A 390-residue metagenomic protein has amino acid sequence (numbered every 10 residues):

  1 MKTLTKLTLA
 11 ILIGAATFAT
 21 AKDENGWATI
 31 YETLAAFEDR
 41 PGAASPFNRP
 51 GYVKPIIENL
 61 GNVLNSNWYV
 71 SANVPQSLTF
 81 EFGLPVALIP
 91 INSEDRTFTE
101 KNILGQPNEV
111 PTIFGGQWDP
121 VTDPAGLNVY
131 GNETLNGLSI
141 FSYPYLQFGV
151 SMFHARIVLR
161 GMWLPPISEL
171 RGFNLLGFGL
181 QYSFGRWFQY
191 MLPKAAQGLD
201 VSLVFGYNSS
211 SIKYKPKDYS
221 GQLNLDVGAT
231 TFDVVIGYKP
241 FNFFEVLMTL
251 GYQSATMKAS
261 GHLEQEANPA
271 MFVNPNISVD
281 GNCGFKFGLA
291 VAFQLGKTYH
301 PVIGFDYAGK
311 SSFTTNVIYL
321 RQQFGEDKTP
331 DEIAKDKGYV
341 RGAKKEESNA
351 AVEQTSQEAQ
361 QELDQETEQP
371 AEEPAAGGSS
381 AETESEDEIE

Functional and structural regions predicted by a protein language model:
K22-G179, F184-W187: Transmembrane beta-barrel domains of Gram-negative outer membranes and organellar outer membranes
V70-L78, S93, E169-L170, G185-V201 (+4 more regions): Short loop/turn motifs that connect adjacent beta-strands in outer-membrane beta-barrel proteins
Q76-L78, S139-P144, R171-F178, Q197 (+3 more regions): Residues that define the transmembrane beta-barrel architecture of outer-membrane proteins
L78-L84, I157-L159, F178, K194-F205 (+4 more regions): Transmembrane beta-strands of outer-membrane beta-barrel proteins
V86-P90, M152-H154, G161-I167, F184 (+4 more regions): Transmembrane beta-strands of outer-membrane beta-barrel pores
D95-T99, G161-L164, E169-L176, I212-G221 (+3 more regions): Outer-membrane beta-barrel translocator domains and adjoining extracellular loop/strand segments of Gram-negative
G131-T134, L164-S168, K217-L223, F272-S278: Extracellular loop and loop/strand-boundary signature of outer-membrane beta-barrel proteins
L180, K310-G377, A381-E390: Outer-membrane beta-barrel "beta-signal"
